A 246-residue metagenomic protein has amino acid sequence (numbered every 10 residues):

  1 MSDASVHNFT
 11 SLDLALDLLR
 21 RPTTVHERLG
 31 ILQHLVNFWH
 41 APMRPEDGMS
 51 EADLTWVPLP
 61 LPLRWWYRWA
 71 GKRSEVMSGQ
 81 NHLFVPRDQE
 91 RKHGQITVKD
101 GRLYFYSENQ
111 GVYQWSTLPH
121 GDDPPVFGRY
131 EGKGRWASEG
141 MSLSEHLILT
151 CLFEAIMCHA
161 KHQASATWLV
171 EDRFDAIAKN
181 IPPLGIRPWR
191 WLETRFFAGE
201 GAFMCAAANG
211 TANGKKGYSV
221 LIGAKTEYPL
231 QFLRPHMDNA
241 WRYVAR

Functional and structural regions predicted by a protein language model:
M1-A137, I148-W191, R242, R246: A surface-exposed partner-binding patch
L143-E154, L233, M237: Short amphipathic C-terminal alpha-helix that caps PH/PH-like domains
L192-R246: Extended, charged low-complexity segments that frequently continue into or abut oligomerization scaffolds
